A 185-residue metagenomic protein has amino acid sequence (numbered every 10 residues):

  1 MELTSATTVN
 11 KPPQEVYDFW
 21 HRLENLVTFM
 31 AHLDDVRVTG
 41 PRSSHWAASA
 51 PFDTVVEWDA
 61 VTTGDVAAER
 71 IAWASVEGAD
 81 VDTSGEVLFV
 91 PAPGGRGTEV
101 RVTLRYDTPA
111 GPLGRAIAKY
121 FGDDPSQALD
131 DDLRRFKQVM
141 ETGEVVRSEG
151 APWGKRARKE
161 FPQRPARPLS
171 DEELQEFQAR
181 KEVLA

Functional and structural regions predicted by a protein language model:
M1-S43, S49-P51, R135, V139-E144 (+2 more regions): Hydrophobic ligand-binding cavity/cleft-lining segments
L3, H32-D34, W58, E69 (+1 more regions): Residue-level marker for the onset of beta-strands and adjacent loop->beta junctions in well-ordered domains
A6-N10, R37, A47, V61 (+3 more regions): Generic structural detector for well-ordered beta-strands
G40-R42, A67, P93-G94: Residue-level recognition of beta-strand termini and adjacent short loop/turns
H45-P51, I71-G78: Short beta-strand segments that buttress and anchor functional surface loops
V56, T63, A72-L133, K137-Q138 (+2 more regions): Beta-strand/loop substructures that line and gate deep hydrophobic ligand-binding cavities in soluble
